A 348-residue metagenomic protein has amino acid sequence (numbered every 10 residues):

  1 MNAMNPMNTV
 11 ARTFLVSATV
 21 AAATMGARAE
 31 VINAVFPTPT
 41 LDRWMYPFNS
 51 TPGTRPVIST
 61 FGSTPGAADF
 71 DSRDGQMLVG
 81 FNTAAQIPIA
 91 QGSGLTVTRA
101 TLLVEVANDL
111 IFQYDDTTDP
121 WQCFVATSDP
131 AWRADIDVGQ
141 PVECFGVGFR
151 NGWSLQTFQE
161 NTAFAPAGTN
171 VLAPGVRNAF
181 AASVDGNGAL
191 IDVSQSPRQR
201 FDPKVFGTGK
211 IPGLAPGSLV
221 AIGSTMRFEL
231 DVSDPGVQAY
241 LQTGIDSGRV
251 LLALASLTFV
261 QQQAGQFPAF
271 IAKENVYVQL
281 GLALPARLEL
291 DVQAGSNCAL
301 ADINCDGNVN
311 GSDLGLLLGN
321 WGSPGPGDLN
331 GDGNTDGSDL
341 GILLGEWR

Functional and structural regions predicted by a protein language model:
N2-L15: Bacterial N-terminal signal peptides that target proteins for export
S17-A27: Hydrophobic h-region of N-terminal signal peptides that target proteins for export in Gram-negative bacteria
R28-I89, P203-P212, E274-G295: Flexible, small-residue-rich N-terminal segments that precede or flank a structured functional core
V31-P39, K204, G209-S296: Proprotein-processing/basic-patch segments
F81, S93-N108, L288: A short beta-strand element within beta-rich, extracytoplasmic domains of secreted/secretory-pathway proteins
E105-D115, V260-Q263: Extended, low-complexity, turn-rich repeat/linker tracts enriched in Gly/Pro/Ser/Thr and Asp/Glu that occur
L110-S233: Beta-strand-rich interaction/scaffold domains
I303-P324, D332-R348: Alpha-helical segments with a strong preference for the paired helices of cellulosomal dockerin domains
